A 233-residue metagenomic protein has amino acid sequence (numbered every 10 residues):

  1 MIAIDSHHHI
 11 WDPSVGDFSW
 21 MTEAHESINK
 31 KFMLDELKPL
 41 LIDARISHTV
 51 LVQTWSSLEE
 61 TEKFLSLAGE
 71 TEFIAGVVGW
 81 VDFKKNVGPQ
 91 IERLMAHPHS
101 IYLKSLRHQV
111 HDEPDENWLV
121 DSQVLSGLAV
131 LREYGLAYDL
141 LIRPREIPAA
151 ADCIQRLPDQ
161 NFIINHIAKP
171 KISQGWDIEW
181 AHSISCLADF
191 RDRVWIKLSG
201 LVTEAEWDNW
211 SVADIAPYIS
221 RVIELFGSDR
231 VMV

Functional and structural regions predicted by a protein language model:
M1-G69: An N-terminally biased module of ancient metal coordination in phosphate/nucleic-acid-related enzymes
I4-H8, H48-V52, A75-G79, K104-H108 (+4 more regions): Hydrophobic faces of well-ordered beta-strands that scaffold small-molecule active sites in alpha/beta enzyme cores
P13-S19, P89-I91, L119, G175-D177 (+1 more regions): Short aromatic-enriched loop/helix-cap "lid" or pocket-rim segments at secondary-structure transitions that line
F32-L37, E59-E60, V87-E92, I147-P148 (+1 more regions): Alpha-helical scaffolding within the catalytic cores of extracellular/periplasmic polymer-degrading hydrolases
L40, H48, E62-E72, Q155-L157 (+2 more regions): Glycine/serine-rich loop-strand microenvironments at binding/catalytic pocket rims
L40-D43, R93, V130, C186: Well-formed, non-transmembrane alpha-helical positions, independent of function
L58-R145, D152-I154, K197-E204, D208-N209: Active-site gating/metal-coordination segments in enzymes
W118-M232: Catalytic pocket-lining loop regions of alpha/beta-barrel enzymes, especially the amidohydrolase/enolase/GH5 lineages
